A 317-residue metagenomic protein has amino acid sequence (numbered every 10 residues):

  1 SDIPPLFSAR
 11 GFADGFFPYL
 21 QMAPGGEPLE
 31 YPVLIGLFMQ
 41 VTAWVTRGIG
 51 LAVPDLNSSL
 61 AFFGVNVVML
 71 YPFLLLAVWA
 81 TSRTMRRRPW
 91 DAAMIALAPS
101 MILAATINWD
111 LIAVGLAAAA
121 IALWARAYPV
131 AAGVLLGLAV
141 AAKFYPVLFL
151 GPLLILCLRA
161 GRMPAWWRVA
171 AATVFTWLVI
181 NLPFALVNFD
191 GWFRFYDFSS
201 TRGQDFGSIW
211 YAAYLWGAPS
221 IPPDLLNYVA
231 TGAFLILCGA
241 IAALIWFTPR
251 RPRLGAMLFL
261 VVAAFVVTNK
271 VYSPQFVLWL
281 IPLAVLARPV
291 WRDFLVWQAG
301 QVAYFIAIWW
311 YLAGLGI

Functional and structural regions predicted by a protein language model:
S1-R194, A230-I317: Multi-pass membrane glycosyltransferase architecture that uses lipid-linked
S8, F12, F198-T201, A218: Generic surface-pattern signal
F184-Y214: Extracytoplasmic catalytic-loop and juxtamembrane helix elements of membrane-embedded, polyprenol/dolichol-linked
R202, F206-Y228, L254: Generic multipass alpha-helical transmembrane bundles of integral membrane proteins
